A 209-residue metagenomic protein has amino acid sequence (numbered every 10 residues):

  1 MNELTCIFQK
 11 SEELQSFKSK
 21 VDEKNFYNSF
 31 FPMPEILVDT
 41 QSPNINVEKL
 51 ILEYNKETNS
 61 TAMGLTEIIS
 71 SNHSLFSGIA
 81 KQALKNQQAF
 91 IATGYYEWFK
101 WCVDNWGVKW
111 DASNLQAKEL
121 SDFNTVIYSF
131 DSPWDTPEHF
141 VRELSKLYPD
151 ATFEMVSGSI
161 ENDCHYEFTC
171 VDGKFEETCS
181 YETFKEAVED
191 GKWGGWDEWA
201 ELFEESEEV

Functional and structural regions predicted by a protein language model:
M1-V209: Intrinsic low-complexity, intrinsically disordered or marginally ordered coil/linker segments
